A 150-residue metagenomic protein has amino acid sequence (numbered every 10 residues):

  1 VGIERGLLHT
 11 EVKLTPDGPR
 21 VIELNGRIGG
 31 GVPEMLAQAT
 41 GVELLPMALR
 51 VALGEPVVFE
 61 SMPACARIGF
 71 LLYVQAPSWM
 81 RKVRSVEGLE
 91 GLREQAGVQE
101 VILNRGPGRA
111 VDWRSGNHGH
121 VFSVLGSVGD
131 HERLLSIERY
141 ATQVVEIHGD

Functional and structural regions predicted by a protein language model:
V1-T10, P16, N25-R84: Active-site "cap" helix and flanking loop/linker of ATP-utilizing ligase/carboxylase catalytic domains
G18-R20: Conserved protein kinase catalytic/activation segment
L49-D150: Peripheral (often C-terminal) accessory segments that flank ATP-dependent C-N-forming ligase machineries
